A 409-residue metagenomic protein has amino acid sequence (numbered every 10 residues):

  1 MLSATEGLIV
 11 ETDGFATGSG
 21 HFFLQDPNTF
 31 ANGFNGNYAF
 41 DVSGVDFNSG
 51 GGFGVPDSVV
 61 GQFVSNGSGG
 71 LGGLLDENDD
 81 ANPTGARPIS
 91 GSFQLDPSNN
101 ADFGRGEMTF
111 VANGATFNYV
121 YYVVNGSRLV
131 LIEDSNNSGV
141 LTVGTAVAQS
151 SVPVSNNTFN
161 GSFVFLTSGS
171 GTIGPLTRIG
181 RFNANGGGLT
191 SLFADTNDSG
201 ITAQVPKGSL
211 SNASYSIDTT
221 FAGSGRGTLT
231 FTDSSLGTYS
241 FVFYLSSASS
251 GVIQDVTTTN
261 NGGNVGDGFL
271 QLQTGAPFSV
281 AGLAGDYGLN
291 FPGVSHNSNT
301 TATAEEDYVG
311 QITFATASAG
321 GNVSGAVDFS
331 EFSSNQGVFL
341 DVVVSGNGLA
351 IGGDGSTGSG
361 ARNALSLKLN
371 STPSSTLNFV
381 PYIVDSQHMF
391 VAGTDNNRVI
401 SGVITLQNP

Functional and structural regions predicted by a protein language model:
M1-P409: Mature soluble binding/inhibitory domains
